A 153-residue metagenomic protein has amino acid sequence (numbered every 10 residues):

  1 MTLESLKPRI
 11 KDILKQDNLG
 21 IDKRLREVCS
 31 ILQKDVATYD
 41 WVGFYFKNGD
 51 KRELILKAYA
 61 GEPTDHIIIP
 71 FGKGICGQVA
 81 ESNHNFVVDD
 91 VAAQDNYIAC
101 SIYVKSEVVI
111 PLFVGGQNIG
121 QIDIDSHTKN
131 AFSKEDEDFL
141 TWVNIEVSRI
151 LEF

Functional and structural regions predicted by a protein language model:
M1-Y59, P63, F153: Intrinsically disordered, low-complexity terminal regulatory regions
L3, K7, K11, S126-F153: Juxtadomain coupling helices with adjacent low-complexity linkers
W41, V109, Q121: Short hydrophobic/aromatic beta-strand element in the GNAT-like acyltransferase core that lines or flanks the acyl-donor
F46-E53, K57-A99: Regulatory sensory and allosteric helical modules in signal-transduction proteins and certain transcription factors
S106-F113: A short, aliphatic-rich beta-strand micro-motif
F113-S126: Sensory-domain boundary capping and coupling elements
